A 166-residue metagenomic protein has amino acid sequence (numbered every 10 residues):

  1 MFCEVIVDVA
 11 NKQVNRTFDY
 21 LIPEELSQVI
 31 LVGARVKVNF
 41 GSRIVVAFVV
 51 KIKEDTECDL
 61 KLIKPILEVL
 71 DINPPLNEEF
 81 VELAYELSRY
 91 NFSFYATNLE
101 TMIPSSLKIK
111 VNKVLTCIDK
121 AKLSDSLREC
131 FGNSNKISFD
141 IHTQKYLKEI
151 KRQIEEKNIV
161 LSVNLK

Functional and structural regions predicted by a protein language model:
M1-K166: Accessory, non-ATPase domains that flank or precede helicase/AAA+ motor cores in DNA-metabolism machines
